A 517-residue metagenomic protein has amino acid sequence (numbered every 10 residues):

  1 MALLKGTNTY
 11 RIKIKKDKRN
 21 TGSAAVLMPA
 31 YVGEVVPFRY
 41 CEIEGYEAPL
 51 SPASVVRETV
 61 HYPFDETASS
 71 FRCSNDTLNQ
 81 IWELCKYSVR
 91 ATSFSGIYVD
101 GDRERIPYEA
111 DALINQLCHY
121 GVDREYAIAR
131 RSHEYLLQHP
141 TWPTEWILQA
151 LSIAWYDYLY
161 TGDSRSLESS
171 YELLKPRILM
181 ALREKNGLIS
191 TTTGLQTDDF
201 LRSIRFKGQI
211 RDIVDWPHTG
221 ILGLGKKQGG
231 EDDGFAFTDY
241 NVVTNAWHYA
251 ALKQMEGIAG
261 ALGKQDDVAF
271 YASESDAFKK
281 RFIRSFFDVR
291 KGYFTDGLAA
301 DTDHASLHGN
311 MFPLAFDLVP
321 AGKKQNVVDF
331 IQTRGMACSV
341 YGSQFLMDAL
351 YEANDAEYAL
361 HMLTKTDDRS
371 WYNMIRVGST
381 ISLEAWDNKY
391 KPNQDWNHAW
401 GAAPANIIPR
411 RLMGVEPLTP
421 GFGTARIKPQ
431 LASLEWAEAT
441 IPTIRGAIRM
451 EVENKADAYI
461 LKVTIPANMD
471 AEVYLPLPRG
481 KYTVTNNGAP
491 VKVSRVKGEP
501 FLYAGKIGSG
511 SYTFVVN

Functional and structural regions predicted by a protein language model:
M1-A2, P107, I114-G230, F237 (+1 more regions): Helix-terminus loop motifs that line ligand-binding clefts
M1-S95, D111, E125-I128, R165 (+3 more regions): Extracellular/oxidizing-compartment recognition motifs
A2-T7, K13, S23-A25, D239 (+1 more regions): Beta-strand-rich ligand-recognition modules
I14-D17, V26-V32, H133, Q138-A150 (+2 more regions): The feature captures the catalytic groove of carbohydrate-active enzymes
N79-W82, K86, L113-Q116, Y126-L137 (+8 more regions): Hydrophobic core segments within long, regular secondary-structure runs in both alpha- and beta-rich folds
I114-D123, A150-S166, W247-Q265, M311-A321 (+2 more regions): Well-ordered alpha-helical scaffold segments within catalytic/enzyme domains
S273, K280, E357-N517: Non-catalytic C-terminal accessory modules of carbohydrate-active enzymes
M336-T366: Repeat-solenoid scaffold signature
